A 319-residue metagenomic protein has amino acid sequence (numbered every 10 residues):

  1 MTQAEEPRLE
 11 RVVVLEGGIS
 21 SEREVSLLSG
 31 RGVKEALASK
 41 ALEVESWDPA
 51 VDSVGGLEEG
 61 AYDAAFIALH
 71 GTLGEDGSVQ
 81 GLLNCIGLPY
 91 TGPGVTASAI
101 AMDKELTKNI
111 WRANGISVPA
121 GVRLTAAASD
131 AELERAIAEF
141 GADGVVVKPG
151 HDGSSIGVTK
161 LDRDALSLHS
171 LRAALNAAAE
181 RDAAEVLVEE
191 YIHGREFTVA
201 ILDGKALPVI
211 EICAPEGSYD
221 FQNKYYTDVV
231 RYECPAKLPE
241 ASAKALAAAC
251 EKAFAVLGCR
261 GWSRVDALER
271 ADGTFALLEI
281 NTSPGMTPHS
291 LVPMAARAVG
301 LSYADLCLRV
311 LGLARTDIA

Functional and structural regions predicted by a protein language model:
M1-N109, A113, L124-R135, G312-A319: ATP-binding N-terminal substructure of ATP-dependent carboxylate-amine bond-forming enzymes
T2-E16, V44, I100-L187, H193-G194: Active-site nucleotide/adenylate-binding loops and adjacent lid/helix of ATP-dependent enzymes
T2-P7, A113-G115, P239-A319: ATP-dependent carboxylate activation and anion-phosphoryl transfer catalytic cores that bind Mg-ATP to form
E45-A50, V186-E190, R260-D272: A short glycine-rich, hydrophobically flanked beta-strand micro-motif that places a catalytic Asp/Glu for divalent metal
S78-C85, S218-Y226, T282: Short, flexible, mixed-charge acidic loops at enzyme active sites
L124, V158-A165, I201-D203, R270 (+2 more regions): Short beta-strand-to-turn element immediately C-terminal to the catalytic PLP-Schiff-base lysine in fold type I
L168-A248, E269-A276: Phosphate-binding site of ATP-dependent enzymes
